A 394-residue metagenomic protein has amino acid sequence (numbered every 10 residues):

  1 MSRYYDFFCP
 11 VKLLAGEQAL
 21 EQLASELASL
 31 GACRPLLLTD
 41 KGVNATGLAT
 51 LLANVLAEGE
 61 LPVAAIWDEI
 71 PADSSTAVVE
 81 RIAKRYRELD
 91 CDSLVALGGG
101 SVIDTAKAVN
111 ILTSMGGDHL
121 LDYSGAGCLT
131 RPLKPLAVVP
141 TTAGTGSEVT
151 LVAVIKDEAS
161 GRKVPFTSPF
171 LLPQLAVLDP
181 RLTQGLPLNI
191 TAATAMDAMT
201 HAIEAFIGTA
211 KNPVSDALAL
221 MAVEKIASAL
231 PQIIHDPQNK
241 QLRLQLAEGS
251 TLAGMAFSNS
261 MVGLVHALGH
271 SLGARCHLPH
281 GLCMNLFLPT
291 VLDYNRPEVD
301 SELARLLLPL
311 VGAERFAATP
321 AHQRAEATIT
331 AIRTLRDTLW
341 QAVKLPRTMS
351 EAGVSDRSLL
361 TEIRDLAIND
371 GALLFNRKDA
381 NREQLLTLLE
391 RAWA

Functional and structural regions predicted by a protein language model:
M1-S93: ATP/NTP phosphate-donor binding region
L20-L23, A45-L48, T76-V79, S101-A106 (+3 more regions): Short glycine/serine/threonine-rich phosphate/pyrophosphate-binding segments that cradle anionic phosphate groups
A77-R181: Glycine/threonine-rich beta-strand-loop-alpha-helix active-site module that forms ligand/phosphate-binding
G144, T251-M284, D370-L374: Glycine-rich phosphate/pyrophosphate-binding beta-alpha loops
V152-S260: Carboxylate- and glycine-rich phosphate/diphosphate-binding segment that chelates Mg2+/Mn2+
A210-L218, I233-Q245, S260-V265, A318-H322 (+2 more regions): Flexible, glycine/charged-enriched surface loops at secondary-structure junctions
P289-A394: Mobile late-domain/C-terminal helix-loop "cap" segments that border catalytic sites or the cytosolic face
